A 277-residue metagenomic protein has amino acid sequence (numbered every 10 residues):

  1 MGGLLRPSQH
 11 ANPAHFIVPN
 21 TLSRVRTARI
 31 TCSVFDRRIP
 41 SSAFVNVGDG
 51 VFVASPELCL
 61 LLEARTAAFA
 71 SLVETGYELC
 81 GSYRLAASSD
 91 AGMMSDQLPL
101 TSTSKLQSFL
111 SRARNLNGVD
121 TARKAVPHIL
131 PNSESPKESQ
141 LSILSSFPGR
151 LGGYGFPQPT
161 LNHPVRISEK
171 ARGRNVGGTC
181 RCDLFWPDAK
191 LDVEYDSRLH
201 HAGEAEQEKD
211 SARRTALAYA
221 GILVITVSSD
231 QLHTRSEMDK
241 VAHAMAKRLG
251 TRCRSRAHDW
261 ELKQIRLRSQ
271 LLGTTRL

Functional and structural regions predicted by a protein language model:
M1-N117, A257-L277: Short gly/ser-rich loop at a beta-strand->alpha-helix junction or flexible surface loop bordering the NTP-binding
D96-L277: Surface segments flanking catalytic/ligand-binding clefts of nucleic-acid enzymes
